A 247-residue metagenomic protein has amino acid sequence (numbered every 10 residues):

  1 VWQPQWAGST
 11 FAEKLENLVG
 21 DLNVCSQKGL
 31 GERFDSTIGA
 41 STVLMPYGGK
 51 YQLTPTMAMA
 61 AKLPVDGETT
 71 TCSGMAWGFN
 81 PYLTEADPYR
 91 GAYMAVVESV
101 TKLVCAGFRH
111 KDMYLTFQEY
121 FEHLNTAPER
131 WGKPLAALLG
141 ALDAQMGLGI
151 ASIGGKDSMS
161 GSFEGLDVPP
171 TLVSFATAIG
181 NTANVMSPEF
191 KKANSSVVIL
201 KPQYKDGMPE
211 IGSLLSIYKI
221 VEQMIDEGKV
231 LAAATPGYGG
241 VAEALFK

Functional and structural regions predicted by a protein language model:
V1-K247: Glycine/proline-enriched, intrinsically flexible loops and inter-domain linkers
